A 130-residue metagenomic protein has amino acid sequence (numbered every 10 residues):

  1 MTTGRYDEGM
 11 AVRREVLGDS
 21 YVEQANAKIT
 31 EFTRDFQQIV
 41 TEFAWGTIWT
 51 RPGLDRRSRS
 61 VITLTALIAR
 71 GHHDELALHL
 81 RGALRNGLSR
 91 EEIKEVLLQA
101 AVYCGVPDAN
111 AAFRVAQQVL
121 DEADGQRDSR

Functional and structural regions predicted by a protein language model:
M1-R57, R85, N110-R130: Acidic, glycine/proline-rich low-complexity segments that act as flexible tails and inter-domain linkers
V40-A44, V61-I68, V96-A101, A112: Short alpha-helical scaffolding segments that buttress acidic/His motifs in well-ordered protein cores
V61-L64, I68-K94: Mid-chain, well-packed structural core segment of small domains
E75, Q99, V106-P107: Substrate/cofactor-recognition hotspot
S89, V106-A109: Alpha-helix boundary/capping and short turn/kink residues
V102-Y103, L120: Short Asp/Glu-rich motifs
